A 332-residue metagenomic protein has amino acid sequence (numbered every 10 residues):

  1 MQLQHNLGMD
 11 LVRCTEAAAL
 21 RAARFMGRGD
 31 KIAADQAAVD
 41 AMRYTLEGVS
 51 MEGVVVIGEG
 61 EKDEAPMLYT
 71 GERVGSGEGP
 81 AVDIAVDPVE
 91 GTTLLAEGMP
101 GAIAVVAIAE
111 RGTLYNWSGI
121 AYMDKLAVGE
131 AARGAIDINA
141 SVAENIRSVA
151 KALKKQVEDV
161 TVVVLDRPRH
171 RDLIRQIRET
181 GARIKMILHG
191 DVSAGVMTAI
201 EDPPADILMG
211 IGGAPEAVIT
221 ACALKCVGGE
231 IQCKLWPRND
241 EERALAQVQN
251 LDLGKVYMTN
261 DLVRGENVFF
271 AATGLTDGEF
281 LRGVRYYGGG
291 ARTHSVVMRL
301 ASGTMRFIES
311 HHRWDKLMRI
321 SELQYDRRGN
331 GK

Functional and structural regions predicted by a protein language model:
M1-A85, R147, K151, V192-S193 (+4 more regions): N-terminal subdomain of lithium-sensitive/metallo-dependent phosphomonoesterases centered on the IMPase/IPPase/PAP
D30-D35, E52-G58, D159-V160, K185 (+2 more regions): Flexible, glycine/charged-enriched surface loops at secondary-structure junctions
V55-E59, I84-V86, L95-E97, N116-W117 (+4 more regions): General beta-strand structural signal in soluble alpha/beta enzymes
G79-E90, L94-L114: DPxDG-like acidic metal-binding loop motif
V105, E110-M186, N250, G278-R285 (+1 more regions): Acidic beta-strand-loop-alpha-helix segment within the catalytic core of divalent metal-dependent phosphate-processing
R171-D172, A194-V196, E216-T220, E279-F280: Short acidic/glycine-rich loop or secondary-structure boundary segments that cap or lie
A182-V192, A205-I207, G212, E216-V248 (+1 more regions): Gly/Ser/Thr-rich active-site loops/lids in small-molecule metabolic enzymes that frequently grip phosphoryl groups
L224-L281: Glycine-rich phosphate/nucleotide-binding loop
